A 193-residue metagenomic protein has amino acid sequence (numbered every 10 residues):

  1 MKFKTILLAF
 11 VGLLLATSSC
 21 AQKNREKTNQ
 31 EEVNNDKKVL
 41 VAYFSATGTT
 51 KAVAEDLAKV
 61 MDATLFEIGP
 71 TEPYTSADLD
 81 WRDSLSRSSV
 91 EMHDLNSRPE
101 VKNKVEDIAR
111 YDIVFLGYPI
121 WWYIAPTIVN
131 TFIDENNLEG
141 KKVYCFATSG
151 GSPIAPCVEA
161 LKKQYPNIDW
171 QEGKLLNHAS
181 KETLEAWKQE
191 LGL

Functional and structural regions predicted by a protein language model:
M1-T28: Bacterial Sec-dependent N-terminal signal peptides
A21-D112, Y123-A125, N130, D134 (+2 more regions): N-terminal beta1-alpha1-beta2 submodule of the flavodoxin-like/Rossmannoid cofactor-binding fold
T64, E139, I168-Q171: Secondary-structure boundary/capping positions in well-ordered alpha/beta enzyme cores
I108, D134-G140, Q164-Y165: Short, conserved loop/helix-junction motifs that constitute active-site signature segments in enzyme catalytic cores
Y118-P119: Glycine-rich, N-terminal phosphate-binding loop of Rossmann-like dinucleotide-binding domains
Y144-S180: Short, glycine-/small-residue-rich phosphate/pyrophosphate-handling segment
